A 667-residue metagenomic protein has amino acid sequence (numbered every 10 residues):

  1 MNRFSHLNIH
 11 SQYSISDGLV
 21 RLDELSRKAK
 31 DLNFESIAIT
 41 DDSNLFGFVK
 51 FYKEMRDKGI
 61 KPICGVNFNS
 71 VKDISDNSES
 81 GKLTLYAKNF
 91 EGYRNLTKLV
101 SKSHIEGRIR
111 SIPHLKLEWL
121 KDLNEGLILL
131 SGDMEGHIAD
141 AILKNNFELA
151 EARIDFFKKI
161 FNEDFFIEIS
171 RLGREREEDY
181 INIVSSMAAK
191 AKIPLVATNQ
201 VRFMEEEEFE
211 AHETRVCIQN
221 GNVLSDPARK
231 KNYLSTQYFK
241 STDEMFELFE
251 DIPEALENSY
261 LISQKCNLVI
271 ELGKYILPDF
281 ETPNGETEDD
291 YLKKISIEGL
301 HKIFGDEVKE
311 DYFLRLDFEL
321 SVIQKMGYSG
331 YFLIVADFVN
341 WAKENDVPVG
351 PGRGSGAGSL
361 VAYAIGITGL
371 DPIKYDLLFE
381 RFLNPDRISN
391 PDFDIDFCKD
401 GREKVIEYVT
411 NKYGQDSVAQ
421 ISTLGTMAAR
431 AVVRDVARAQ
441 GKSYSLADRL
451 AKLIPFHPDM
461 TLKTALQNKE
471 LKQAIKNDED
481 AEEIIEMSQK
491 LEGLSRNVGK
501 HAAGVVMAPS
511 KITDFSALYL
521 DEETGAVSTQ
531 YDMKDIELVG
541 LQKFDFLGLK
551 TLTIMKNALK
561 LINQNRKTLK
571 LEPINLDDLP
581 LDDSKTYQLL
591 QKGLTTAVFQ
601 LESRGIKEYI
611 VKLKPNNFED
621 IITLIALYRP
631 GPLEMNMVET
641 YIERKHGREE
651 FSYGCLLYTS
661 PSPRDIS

Functional and structural regions predicted by a protein language model:
M1-S660, S667: Alpha-helical scaffold/interaction cores of sigma-54-like transcription cofactors and many family A DNA polymerases
